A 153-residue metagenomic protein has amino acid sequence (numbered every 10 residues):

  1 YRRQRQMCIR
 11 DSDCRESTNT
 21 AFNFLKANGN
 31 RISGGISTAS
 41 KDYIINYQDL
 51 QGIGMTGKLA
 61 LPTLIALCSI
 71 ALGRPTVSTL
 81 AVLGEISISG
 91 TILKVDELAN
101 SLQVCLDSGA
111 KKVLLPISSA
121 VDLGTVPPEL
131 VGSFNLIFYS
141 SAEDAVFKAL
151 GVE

Functional and structural regions predicted by a protein language model:
R2-Q6, R10-E153: Peripheral, non-AAA+ core regions of ATP-driven protein-machinery
